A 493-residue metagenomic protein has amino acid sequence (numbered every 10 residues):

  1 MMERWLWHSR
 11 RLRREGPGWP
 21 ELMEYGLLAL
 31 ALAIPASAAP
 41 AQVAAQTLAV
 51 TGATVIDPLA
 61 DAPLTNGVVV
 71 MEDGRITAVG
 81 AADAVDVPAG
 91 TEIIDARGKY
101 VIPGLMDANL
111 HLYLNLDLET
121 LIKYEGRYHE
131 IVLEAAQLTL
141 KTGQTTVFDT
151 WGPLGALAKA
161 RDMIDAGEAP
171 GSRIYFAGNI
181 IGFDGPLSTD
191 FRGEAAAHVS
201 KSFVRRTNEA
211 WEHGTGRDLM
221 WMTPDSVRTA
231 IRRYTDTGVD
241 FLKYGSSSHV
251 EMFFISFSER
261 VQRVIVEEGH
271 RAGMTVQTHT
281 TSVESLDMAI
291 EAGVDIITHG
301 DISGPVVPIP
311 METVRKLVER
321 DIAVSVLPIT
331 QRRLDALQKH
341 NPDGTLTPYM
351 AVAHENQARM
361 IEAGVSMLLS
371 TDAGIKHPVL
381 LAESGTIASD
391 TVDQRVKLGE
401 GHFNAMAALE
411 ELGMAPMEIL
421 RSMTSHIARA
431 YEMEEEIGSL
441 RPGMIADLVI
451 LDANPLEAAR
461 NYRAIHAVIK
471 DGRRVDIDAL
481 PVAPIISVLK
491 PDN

Functional and structural regions predicted by a protein language model:
M23-P35: Bacterial N-terminal signal peptides
V55-V68, A81-A84, P308, P416-L420 (+1 more regions): Acidic, glycine-enriched loop/beta-strand segments at the rims of small-molecule binding/catalytic pockets
D61-I102: Histidine-rich, glycine-flanked metal-binding segment
K99-A166, D184-S188, T281, L286-D287 (+1 more regions): Metal-associated gating/positioning segment near the N- to mid-region
E119-E130, T207-S226: Active-site mouth loops of central-metabolism enzymes
Y124-E125, Y244-A363, L368-S370, G374-P378 (+3 more regions): Active-site core of metal-dependent hydrolases
V132-A156, G171-I180, G238-V250, T275 (+4 more regions): Divalent metal-dependent hydrolysis catalytic cores, especially in the metallo-beta-lactamase
R271, H354-N454: His/Asp/Glu-enriched, well-ordered alpha-helical/loop segment that forms or immediately abuts the divalent-metal
